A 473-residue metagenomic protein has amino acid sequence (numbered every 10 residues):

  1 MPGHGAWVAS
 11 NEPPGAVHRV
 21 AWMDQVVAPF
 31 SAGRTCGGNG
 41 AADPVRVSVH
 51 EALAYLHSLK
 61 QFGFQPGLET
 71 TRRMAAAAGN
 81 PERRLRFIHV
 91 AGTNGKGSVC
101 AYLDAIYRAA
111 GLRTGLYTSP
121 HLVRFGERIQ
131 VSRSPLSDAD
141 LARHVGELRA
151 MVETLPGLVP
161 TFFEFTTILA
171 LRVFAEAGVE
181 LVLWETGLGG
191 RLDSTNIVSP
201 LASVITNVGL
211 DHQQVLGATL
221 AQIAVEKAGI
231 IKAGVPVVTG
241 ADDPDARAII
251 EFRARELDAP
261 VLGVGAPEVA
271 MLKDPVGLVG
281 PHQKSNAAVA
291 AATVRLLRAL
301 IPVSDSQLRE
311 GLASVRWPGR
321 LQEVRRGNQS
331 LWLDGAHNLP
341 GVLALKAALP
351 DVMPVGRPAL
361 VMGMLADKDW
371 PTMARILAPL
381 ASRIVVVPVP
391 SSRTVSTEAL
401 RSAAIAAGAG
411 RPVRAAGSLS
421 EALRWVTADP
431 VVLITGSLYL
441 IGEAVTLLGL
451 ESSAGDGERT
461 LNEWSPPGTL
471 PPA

Functional and structural regions predicted by a protein language model:
G5-P13, V17-N94, S98-R113, L122-V123 (+3 more regions): N-terminal leader/targeting and accessory segments in enzymes
D43-R46, F62-F64, L68-R84, A109-V198 (+3 more regions): ATP-dependent carboxylate-amine ligase catalytic core
R84, L181-T186, D193-V204, V208-G209 (+2 more regions): Nucleotide phosphate-binding/pyrophosphate-handling subdomain across enzymes that bind or process nucleotide phosphates
L103-R108, F174, L377, A404: Hydrophobic alpha-helical packing residues
G187-S194, V198-D258, L360, W370-T372: Conserved catalytic-core segment of NTP-binding enzymes
G240-L262, R295, S330-L333, L339 (+1 more regions): C-terminal helical cap/extension that packs against the catalytic core of soluble nucleotide-cofactor enzymes
V389-S391, G455-A473: Short, flexible loop segments at boundaries between secondary-structure elements
A422-L450: A glycine-rich beta-strand to alpha-helix segment that forms a phosphate/ribose-binding loop at ligand/cofactor sites
